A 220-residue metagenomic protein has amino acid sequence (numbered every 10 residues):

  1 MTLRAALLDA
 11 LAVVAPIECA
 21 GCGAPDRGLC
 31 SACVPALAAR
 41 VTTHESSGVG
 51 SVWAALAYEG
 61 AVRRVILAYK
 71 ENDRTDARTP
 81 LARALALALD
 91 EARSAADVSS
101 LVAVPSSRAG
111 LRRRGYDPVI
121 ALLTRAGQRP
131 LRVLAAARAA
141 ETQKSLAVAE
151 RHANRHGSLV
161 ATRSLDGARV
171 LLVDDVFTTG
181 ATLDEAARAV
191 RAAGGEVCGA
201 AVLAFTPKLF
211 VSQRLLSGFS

Functional and structural regions predicted by a protein language model:
M1-S220: Glycine-rich phosphate/pyrophosphate-handling loop used in enzymes and phosphotransfer proteins
